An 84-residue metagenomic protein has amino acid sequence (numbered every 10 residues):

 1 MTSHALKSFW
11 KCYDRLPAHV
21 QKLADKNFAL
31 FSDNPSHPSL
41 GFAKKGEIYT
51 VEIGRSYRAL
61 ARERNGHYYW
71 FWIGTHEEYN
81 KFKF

Functional and structural regions predicted by a protein language model:
M1-K26: Arg/Lys-rich, positively charged N-terminal/basic patches that mediate binding to nucleic acids
T2-H4, I53-F84: Enriched for short, Lys/Arg-rich terminal
S8, L23, S32-H37, G74: Short, functionally important structural connectors and interaction interfaces within domains
W10, F28, Y49, W70-W72: Tryptophan-centered motif/residue detector
K22-F31, N80-F84: Short, charge- and proline-biased low-complexity linear segments that act as flexible interaction/docking motifs
N27-I53: A short, surface-exposed loop/turn module that caps and links secondary-structure elements
